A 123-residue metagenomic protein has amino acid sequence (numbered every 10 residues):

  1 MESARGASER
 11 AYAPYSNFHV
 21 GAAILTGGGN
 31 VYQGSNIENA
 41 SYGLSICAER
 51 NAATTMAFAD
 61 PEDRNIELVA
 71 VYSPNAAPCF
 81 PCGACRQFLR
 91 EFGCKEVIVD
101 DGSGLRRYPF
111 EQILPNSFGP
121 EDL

Functional and structural regions predicted by a protein language model:
M1-A13: Short, basic/aromatic recognition patches
A4, A22-A23, A52: Small-residue (primarily alanine) positions within well-ordered alpha-helices, especially packing/interaction faces
Y15-N17, F92: Short solvent-exposed loop/turn micro-motifs enriched in small/polar/acidic residues
N17-T26: Short beta-strand scaffold segments in enzyme catalytic cores
Q33-D122: Zn2+-dependent cytidine deaminase-like catalytic core
